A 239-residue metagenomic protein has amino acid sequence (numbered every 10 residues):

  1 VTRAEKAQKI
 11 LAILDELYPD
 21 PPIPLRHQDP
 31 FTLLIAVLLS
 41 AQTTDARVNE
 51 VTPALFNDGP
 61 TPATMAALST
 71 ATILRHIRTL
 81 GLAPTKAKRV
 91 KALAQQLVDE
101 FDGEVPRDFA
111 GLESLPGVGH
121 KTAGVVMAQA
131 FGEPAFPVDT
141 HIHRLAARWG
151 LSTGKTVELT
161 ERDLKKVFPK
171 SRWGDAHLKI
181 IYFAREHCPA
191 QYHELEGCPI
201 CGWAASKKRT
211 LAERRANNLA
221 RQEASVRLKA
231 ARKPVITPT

Functional and structural regions predicted by a protein language model:
T2-A220, A224-S225, I236-P238: Catalytic cores of DNA base-excision repair glycosylases
A230-R232: Arg/Lys-rich low-complexity patches in intrinsically disordered regions that function as generic
